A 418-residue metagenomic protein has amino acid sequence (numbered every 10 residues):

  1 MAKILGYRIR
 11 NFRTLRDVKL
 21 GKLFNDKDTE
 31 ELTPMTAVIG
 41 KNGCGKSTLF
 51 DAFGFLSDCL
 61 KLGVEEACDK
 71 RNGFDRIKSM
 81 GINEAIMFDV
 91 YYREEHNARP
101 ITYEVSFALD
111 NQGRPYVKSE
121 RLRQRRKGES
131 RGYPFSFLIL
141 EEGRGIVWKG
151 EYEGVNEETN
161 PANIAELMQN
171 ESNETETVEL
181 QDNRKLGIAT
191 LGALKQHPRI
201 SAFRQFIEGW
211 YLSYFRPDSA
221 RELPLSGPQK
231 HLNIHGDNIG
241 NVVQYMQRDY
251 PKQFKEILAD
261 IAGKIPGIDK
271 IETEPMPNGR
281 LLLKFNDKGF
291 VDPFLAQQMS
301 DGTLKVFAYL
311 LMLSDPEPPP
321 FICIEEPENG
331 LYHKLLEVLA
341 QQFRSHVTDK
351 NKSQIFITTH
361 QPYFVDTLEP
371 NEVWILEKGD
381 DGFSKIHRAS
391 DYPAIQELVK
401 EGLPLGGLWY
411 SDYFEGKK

Functional and structural regions predicted by a protein language model:
M1-K3, K78, E337-K418: C-terminal lobe/lid and adjacent interdomain/linker elements of RecA-like ASCE P-loop ATPase modules
M1-L62, D69-A85: Pre-Walker A-like glycine/lysine-rich segment at the N-terminus of P-loop NTPase domains
R13, G54, E328-K334, P362-Y363: Catalytic acidic motif of RecA-like/P-loop NTPases
E30-E31, K41, M80-N83, H96 (+3 more regions): Conserved catalytic network of the ASCE P-loop NTPase/AAA+ motor domain
M35-V38, A259-S314, F321-L336: Conserved ABC ATPase signature
L56-A67, P318, F343-D349: Post-Walker A helix-loop "phosphate-sensing" segment adjacent to the P-loop in P-loop NTPases
F88-E95, F285: Short beta-strand segments that buttress and anchor functional surface loops
N97-A259: Electropositive, glycine-dotted interaction segments that contact anionic polymers or phosphate-rich ligands
